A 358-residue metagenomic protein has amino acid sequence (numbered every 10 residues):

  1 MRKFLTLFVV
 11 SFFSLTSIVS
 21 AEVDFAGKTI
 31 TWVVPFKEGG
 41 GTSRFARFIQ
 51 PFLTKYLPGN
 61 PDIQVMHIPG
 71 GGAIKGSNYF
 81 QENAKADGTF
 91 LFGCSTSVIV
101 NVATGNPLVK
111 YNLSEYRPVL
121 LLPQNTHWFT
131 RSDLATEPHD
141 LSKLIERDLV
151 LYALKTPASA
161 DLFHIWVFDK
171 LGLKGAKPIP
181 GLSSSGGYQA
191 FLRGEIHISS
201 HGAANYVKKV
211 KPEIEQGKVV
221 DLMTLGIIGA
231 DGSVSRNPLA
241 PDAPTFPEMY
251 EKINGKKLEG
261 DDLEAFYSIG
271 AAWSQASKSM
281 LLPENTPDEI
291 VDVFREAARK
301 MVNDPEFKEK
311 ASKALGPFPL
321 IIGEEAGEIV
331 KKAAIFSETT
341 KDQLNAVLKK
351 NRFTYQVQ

Functional and structural regions predicted by a protein language model:
T6-T16: Bacterial N-terminal signal peptides
A21-Y116, T156-A160, K170-E213, V302-I321 (+1 more regions): N-terminal (or domain-start) structured segment
G39, T96, T126, R131-T136 (+4 more regions): Short coil/turn segments
T89-F92, L108-H127, L151-A153, D221-L222 (+1 more regions): A structural signal for short loop-to-beta-strand junctions that line the ligand-binding cleft of periplasmic/secreted
I99-P107, L121-A135, I165-W166, K170 (+2 more regions): Periplasmic solute-binding protein
S114-K155, G172: A conserved helix-loop-strand patch within extracytoplasmic ligand-binding domains of the periplasmic binding
V210-V302, K350-Q358: C-terminal lobe and pocket-closing loops of periplasmic/extracytoplasmic Venus-flytrap solute-binding proteins
A271-T339: Secondary-structure end/capping motifs
